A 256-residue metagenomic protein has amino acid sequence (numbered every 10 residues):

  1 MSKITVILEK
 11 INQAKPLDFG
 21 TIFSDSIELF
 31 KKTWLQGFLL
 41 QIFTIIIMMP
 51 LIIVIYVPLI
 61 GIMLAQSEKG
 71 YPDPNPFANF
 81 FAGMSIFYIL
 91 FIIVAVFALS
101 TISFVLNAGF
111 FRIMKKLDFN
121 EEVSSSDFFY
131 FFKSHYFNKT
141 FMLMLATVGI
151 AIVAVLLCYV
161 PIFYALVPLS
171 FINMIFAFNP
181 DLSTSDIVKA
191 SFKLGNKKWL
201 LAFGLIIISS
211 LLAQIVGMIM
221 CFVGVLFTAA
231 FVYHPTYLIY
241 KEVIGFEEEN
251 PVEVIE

Functional and structural regions predicted by a protein language model:
S2-I4, K10-F119: Short, small/hydrophobic-residue-rich motifs at membrane-helix boundaries and re-entrant hairpins of integral membrane
S2-K10, S85-F119, A151-D186, G217-E248: Selective recognition of hydrophobic, aromatic-rich stretches within alpha-helical transmembrane segments of polytopic
P16-I47, E122-V153, L169-G217, I255-E256: Interfacial aromatic "cap" segments that immediately flank transmembrane helices in multipass membrane proteins
Y56-A65, F119-S125, F129-S134, Y233-Y240: Repeat-unit-sized solenoid/scaffold elements
V57-I62, Y159-I162, I206-S210, F222-L226: Juxtamembrane/interface motifs at transmembrane-helix termini
N75-F80, L90-V94, Y136-K139, I152-L156 (+1 more regions): Short acidic/polar alpha-helix capping motifs at helix-coil junctions
F246-E256: Short, charged juxtamembrane terminal tails flanking transmembrane helices
